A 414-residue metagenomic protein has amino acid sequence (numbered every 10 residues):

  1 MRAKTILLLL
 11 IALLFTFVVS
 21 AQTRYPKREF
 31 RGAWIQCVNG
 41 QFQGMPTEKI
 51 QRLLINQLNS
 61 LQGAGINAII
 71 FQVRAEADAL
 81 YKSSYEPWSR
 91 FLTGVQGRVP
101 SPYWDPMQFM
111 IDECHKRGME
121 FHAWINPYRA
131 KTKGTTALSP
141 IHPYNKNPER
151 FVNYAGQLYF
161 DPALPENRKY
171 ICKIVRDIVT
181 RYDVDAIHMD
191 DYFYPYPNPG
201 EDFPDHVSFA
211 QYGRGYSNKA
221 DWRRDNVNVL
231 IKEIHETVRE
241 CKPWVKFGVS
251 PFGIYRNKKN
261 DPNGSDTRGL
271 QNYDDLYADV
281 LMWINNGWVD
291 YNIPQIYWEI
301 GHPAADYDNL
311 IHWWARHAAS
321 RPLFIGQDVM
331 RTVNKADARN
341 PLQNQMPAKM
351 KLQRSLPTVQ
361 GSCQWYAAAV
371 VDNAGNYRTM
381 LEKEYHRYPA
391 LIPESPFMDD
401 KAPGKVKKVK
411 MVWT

Functional and structural regions predicted by a protein language model:
R28, G32, I66-A77, P106-V152 (+3 more regions): Glycine-rich, aromatic-flanked loop segments that form ligand/cofactor-binding clefts across common enzyme folds
R28, Q36, G40-R52, A123 (+2 more regions): Active-site-adjacent "subsite" loops/lids of carbohydrate-active enzymes
V38-E48, W88-W104, Y154-C172, R214-N228 (+4 more regions): The substrate-binding groove and active-site-proximal loops of carbohydrate-active enzymes, especially glycoside
R52-A79, R181-A186, M282, W288: Catalytic domains of carbohydrate-active enzymes, especially glycoside hydrolases
G65-S101: Aromatic-lined carbohydrate-binding/catalytic grooves of carbohydrate-active enzymes
A79-G94, R129-A155, D191-R214, D261-L270: Aromatic- and acidic-residue-enriched segments that line the glycan-binding/catalytic groove of carbohydrate-active
E166-I296, G301-I325: Active-site neighborhood of glycoside hydrolase catalytic domains
Y277-P303, W314, A318-M398: Substrate-binding cleft of secreted/luminal carbohydrate-active enzymes
